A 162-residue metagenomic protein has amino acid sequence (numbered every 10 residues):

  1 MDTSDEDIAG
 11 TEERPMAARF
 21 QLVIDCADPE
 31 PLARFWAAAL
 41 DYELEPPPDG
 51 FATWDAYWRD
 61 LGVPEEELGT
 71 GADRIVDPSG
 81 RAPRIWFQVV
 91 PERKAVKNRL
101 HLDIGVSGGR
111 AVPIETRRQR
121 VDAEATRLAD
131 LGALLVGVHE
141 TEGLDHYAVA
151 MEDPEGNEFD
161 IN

Functional and structural regions predicted by a protein language model:
D2-P15: Short, Lys/Arg-enriched N-terminal segments with co-localized hydrophobic residues within the first ~10-30 amino acids
E13-I24, L40, P47-D49, R59-E66 (+5 more regions): Vicinal oxygen chelate
P15, A27-A38: Hydrophobic ligand-binding cavity/cleft-lining segments
R34, L44-A52: Eukaryotic partner-binding/assembly regions in large regulatory complexes
